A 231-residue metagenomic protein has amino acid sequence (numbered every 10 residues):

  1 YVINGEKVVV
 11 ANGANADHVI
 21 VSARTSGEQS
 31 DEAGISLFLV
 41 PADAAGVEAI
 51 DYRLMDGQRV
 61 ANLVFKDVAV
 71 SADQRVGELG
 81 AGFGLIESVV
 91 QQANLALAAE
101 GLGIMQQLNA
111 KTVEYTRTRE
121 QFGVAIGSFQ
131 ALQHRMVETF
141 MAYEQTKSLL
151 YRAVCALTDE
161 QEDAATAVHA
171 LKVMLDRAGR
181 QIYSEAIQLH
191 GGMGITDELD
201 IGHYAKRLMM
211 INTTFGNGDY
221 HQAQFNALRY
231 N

Functional and structural regions predicted by a protein language model:
Y1, S88-N231: Alpha-helical interface subdomain recognition
Y1-V2, A11-N15, G27-E32, R53-Q58 (+2 more regions): Solvent-exposed alpha-helices and their adjacent loops that cap or buttress functional pockets in soluble metabolic
N4-E48: A short core secondary-structure module
G5, F38, L63-F65, M105 (+1 more regions): Residue-level signal for inorganic ion chemistry
N15-D17, D31-G34, D43, R59-V64 (+4 more regions): A generic structural signal for well-ordered coil/turn residues at beta-strand boundaries that shape enzyme active-site
G27-A33, S71-L79, T158-D163: Short, glycine- and charge-enriched coil/turn segments that flank and shape catalytic ligand pockets
P41-S71: Flexible, small-/acidic-enriched active-site or ligand-binding loops
A61-V89: A short, charged helix-loop
